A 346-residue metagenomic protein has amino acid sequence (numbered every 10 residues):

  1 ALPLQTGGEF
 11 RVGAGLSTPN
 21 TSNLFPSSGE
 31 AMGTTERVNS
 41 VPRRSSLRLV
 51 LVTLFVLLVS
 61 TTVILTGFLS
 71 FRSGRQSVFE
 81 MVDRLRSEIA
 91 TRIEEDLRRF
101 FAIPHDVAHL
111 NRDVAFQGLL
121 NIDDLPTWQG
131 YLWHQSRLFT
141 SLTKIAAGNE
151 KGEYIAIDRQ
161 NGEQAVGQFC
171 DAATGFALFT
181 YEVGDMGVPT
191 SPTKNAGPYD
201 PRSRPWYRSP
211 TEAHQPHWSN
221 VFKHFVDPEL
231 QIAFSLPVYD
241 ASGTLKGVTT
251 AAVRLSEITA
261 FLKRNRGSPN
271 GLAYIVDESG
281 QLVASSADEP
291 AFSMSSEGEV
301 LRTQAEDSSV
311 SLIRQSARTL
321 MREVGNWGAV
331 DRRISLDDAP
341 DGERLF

Functional and structural regions predicted by a protein language model:
G8, V12, L16-S60: Positive-inside N-terminal membrane-insertion signal
R44-V52, L58-L142, Q215-P216, Q231: Juxtamembrane extracytoplasmic/periplasmic/luminal helical "stalk" adjacent to the first N-terminal
A102-H217, N265: Extracytoplasmic/periplasmic sensory segments of membrane signal-transduction proteins
S141-L142, D227-I232, G267-N270: Short, small/polar residue-rich loop motifs at catalytic or cofactor-binding pockets
E163, C170, M186-S191, P198 (+4 more regions): Intrinsic low-complexity, intrinsically disordered coil/linker regions enriched in small/polar and charged residues
F225, Y239-T244: Flexible loop/coil segments at beta-strand boundaries within sensory signal-transduction domains
T249-A251: Sensory beta-strand/linker motifs that couple input domains to effectors
